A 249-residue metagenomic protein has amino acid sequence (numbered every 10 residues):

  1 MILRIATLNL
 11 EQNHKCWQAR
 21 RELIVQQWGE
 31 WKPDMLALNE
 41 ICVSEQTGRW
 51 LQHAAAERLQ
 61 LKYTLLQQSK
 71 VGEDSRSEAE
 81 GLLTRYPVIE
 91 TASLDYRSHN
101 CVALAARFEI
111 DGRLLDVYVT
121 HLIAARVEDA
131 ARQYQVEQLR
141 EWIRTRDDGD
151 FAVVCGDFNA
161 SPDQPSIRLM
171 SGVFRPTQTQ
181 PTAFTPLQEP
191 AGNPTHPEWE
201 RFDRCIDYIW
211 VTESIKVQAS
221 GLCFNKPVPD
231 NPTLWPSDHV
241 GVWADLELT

Functional and structural regions predicted by a protein language model:
R4-L10, I24-G48, A106, V117-T120 (+3 more regions): Active-site beta-strand/loop signature of hydrolases that rely on acidic residues for catalysis
I5-R21, V43, V71-G72, I123-A131: Acidic/histidine-rich helix-loop elements that form or flank divalent-metal/phosphate-binding sites at the catalytic
C16-L23, Q46-T47, S98-N100, A130-Q138 (+3 more regions): Soluble or luminal CAZymes and related metallo-dependent hydrolases
W17, M35, N39-I123, A219-C223: Structured beta-strand-rich core segments of catalytic domains in phosphoester-bond hydrolases
E22-I24, Q52-A56, Y134-Q135, L169-V173: Glycine-rich, phosphate-binding/catalytic loops in enzymes
E22-L23, N100-A106, P194, P229: Alpha-helical scaffolding within the catalytic cores of extracellular/periplasmic polymer-degrading hydrolases
R144-A152, A160-T249: Metal-dependent phosphoester-hydrolase catalytic domains
